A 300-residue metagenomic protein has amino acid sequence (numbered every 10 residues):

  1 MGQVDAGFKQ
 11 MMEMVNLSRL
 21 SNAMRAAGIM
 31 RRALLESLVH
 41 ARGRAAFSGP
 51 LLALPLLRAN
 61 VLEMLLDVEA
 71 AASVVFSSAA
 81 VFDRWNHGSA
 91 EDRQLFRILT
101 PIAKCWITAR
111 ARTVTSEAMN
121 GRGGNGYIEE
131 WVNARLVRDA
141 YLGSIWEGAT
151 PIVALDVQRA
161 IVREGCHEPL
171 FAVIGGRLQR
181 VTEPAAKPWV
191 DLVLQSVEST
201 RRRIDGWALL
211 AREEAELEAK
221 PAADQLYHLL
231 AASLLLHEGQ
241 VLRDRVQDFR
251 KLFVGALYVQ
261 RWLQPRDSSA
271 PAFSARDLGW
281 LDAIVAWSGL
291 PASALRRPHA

Functional and structural regions predicted by a protein language model:
M1-A300: Flavin-dependent oxidoreductase catalytic core characteristic of acyl-CoA dehydrogenase/oxidase-like enzymes
